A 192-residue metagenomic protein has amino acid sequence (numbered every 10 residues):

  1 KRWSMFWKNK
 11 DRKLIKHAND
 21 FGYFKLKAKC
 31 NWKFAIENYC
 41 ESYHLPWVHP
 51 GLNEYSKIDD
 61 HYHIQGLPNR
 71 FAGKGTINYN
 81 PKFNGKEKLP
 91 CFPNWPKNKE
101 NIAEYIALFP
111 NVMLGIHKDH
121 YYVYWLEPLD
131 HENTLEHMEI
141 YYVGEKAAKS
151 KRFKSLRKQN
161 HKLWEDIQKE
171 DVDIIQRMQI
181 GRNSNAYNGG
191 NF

Functional and structural regions predicted by a protein language model:
K1-F192: C-terminal catalytic domain of Rieske-type non-heme iron oxygenases
